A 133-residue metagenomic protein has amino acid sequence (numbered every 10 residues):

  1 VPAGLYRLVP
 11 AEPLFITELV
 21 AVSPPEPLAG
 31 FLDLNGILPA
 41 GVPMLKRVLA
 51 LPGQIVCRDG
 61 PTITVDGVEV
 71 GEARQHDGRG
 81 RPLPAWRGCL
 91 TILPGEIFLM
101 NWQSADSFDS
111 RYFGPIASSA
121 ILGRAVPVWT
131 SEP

Functional and structural regions predicted by a protein language model:
V1-P133: Extended hydrophobic leader/signal-anchor segments used for secretion and membrane insertion
